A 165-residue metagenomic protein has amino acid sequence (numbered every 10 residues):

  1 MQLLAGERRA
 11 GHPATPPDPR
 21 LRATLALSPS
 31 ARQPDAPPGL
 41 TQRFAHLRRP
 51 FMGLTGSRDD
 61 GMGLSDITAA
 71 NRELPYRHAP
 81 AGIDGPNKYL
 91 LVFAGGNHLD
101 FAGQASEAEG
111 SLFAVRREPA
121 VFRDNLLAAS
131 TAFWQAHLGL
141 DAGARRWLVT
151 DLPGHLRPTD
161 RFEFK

Functional and structural regions predicted by a protein language model:
M1-L47: Primarily recognizes the serine-hydrolase "nucleophile elbow" in alpha/beta-hydrolase and SGNH/GDSL folds
L3-G6, L27, P50, G82 (+1 more regions): Structured segments of extracytoplasmic/periplasmic soluble domains in secreted or envelope-associated proteins
A5, S30-Q33, D66-N71, L140: A short linear-motif detector with a strong N-terminal bias
G11-A14, R72-A81, L148-D151: Intrinsically disordered, low-complexity boundary segments flanking structured domains
L21-R22, G85-K88, R157-T159: Sequence-level motif detector for i,i+2 pairs with an aromatic at +2
R22, K88-L91, A128, A132: Active-site-proximal helix/loop capping residues that flank conserved catalytic or ligand/cofactor
A45-D124: Active-site-adjacent alpha-helix of alpha/beta-hydrolase-fold enzymes
G95-H98, G103-K165: Alpha/beta-hydrolase-fold serine-hydrolase catalytic core, especially in secreted/extracellular enzymes
